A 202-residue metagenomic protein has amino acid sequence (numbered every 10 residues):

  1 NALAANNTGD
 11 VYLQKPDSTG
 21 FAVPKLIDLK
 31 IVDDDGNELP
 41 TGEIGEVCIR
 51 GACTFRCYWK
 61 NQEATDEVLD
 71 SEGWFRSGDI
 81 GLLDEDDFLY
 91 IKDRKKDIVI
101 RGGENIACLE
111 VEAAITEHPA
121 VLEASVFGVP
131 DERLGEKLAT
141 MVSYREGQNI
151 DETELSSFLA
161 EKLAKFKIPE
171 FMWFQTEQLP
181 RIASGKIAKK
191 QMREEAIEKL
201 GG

Functional and structural regions predicted by a protein language model:
N1-F88, K95-I98, V111-E112: Conserved AMP-binding/adenylate-forming
G9-V11, S157-E161, G201-G202: Short, positively charged
D10, K30, E72, V121-L122 (+2 more regions): Secondary-structure boundary/capping positions in well-ordered alpha/beta enzyme cores
P24-L26, V121, P169: Core-facing hydrophobic residues within beta-strands of well-ordered domains
D28-D34, E177-S184: Active-site and channel-lining beta-strand-loop segments that bind or position nucleotide-derived/phosphorylated
G51, R56-C57, D66-E67, I80-K167 (+3 more regions): AMP-binding/adenylate-forming catalytic core of the ANL superfamily
M172-Q175: General small-molecule cofactor/ligand-binding pocket signal
E194-G202: Acidic/polar alpha-helix N-cap and adjacent early helical turns within long charge-rich amphipathic helices/linkers
